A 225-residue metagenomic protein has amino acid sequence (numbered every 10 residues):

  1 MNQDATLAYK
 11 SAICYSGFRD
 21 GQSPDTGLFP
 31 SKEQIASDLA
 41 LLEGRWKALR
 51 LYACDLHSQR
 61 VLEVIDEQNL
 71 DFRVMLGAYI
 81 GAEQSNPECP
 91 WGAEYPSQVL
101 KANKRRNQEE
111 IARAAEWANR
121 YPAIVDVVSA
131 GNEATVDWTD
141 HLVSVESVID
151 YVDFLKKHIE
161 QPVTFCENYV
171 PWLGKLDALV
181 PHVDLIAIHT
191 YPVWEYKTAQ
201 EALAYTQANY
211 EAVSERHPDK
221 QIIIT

Functional and structural regions predicted by a protein language model:
M1-S37, L41: Boundary/entry segment of secreted carbohydrate-active catalytic domains
N2-A8, L39-E43, R60-V74, R113-I124 (+2 more regions): Acidic (Asp/Glu)-rich catalytic clusters
I13, L49, V128, I186: Conserved, mostly hydrophobic/aromatic
K32-H57: Catalytic domains of carbohydrate-active enzymes, especially glycoside hydrolases
I35, L42, S58, N107-A114 (+3 more regions): Aromatic/hydrophobic pocket-lining residues that form the small-molecule binding cavity in soluble enzyme cores
A48-R60, A82-S85, K104-N107, V136-D137 (+2 more regions): Acidic-and-aromatic substrate-binding clefts and catalytic sites of carbohydrate-active enzymes
V61-Q161: Substrate-binding cleft of extracellular glycoside hydrolase catalytic domains
L76-A78, P87, V125-D126, N132 (+2 more regions): Aromatic- and acid-rich polysaccharide-binding/catalytic face of secreted or lumenal carbohydrate-active enzymes
